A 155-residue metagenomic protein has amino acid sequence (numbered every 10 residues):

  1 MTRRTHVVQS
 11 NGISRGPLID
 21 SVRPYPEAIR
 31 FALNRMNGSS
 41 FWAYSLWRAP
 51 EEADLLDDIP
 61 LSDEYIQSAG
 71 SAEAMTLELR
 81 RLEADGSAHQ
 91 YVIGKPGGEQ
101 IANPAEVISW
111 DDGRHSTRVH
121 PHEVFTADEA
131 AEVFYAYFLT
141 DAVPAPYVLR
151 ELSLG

Functional and structural regions predicted by a protein language model:
M1-L46, A69, R80-G155: Acidic, proline/glycine-rich low-complexity IDRs
E51-A88: The feature represents the first ordered module of a protein
